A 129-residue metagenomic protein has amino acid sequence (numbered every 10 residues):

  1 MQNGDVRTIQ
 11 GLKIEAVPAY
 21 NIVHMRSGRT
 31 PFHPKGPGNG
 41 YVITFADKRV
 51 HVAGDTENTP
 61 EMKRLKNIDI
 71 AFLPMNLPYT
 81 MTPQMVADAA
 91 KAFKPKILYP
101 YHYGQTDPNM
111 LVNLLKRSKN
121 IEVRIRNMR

Functional and structural regions predicted by a protein language model:
M1-K66, R126-R129: Core dinuclear metal-dependent hydrolase active-site scaffold
M1-V6, A87, K91-R129: Binuclear metal-ion centers of metallo-dependent hydrolases, dominated by the metallo-beta-lactamase
D5-T8, I22, E57-E61, P78-P83 (+1 more regions): Active-site environment of divalent metal-dependent phosphoester hydrolases
R29-T30, E57, L65-I68, M85-A89 (+1 more regions): Short, glycine/charged-enriched secondary-structure capping and boundary segments
P31-P37, P78, P83, P95 (+1 more regions): Proline-rich intrinsically disordered, low-complexity coils
Y41-I43, H51-V52, Y79, Y103-T106 (+1 more regions): Broad hydrophobic/π-residue packing in well-ordered secondary structure
A46-K48, K66-D69, K94, K119-N120: Short glycine/proline-enriched coil/turn segments at helix->beta-strand junctions
I68-L73, L77-P100: Proline-aspartate-enriched helix->loop->beta-strand connector
